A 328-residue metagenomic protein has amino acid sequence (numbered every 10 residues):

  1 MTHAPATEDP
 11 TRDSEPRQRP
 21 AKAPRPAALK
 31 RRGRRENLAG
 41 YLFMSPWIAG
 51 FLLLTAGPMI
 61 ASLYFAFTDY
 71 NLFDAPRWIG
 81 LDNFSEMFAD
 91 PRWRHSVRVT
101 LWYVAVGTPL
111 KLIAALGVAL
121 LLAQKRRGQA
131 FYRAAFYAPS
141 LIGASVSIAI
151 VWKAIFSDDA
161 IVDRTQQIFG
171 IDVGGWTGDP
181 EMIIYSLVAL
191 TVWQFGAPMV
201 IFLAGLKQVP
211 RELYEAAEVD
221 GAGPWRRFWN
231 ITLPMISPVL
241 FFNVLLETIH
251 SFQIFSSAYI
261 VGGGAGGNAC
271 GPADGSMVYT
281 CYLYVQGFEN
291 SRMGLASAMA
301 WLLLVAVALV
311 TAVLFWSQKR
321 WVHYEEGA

Functional and structural regions predicted by a protein language model:
M1-R34: Short, Lys/Arg-rich, polar N-terminal cytosolic tail immediately upstream of the first transmembrane signal-anchor
E36-A328: A structural signal for multi-pass alpha-helical bundles of membrane permease subunits that mediate small-molecule
